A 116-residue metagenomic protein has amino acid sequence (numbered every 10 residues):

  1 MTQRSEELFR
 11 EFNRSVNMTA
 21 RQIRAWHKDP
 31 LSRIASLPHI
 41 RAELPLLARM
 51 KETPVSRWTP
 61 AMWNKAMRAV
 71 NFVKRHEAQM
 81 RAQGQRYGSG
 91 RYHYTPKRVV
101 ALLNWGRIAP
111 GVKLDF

Functional and structural regions predicted by a protein language model:
T2-F116: Extended terminal accessory/targeting regions
